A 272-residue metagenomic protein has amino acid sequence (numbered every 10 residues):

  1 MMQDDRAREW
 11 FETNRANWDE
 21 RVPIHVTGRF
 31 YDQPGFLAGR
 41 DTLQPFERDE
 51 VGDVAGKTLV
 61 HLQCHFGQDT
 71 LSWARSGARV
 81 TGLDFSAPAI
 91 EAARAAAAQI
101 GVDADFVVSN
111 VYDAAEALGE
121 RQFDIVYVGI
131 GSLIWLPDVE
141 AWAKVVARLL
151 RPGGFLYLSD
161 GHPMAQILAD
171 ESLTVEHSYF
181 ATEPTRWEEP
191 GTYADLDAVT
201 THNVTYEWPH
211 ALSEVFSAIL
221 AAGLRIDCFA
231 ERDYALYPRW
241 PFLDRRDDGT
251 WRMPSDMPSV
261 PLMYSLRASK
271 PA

Functional and structural regions predicted by a protein language model:
R29-T58: Conserved alpha-helix/loop element of class I SAM-dependent methyltransferases that forms part of the SAM/SAH-binding
K57-E116: Class I SAM-dependent methyltransferase SAM/SAH-binding core
E116-V126: A short acidic, Gly/Pro-enriched loop at the edge of an enzyme's catalytic core that lines a small-molecule cofactor
D124-E140: A short SAM/SAH-binding and catalytic strip from SAM-dependent methyltransferases
E140-F155: A short glycine-rich, Lys/Arg-flanked "PGG" loop and its adjoining helix->strand segment in the class I
F155-Y193: Conserved class I S-adenosyl-L-methionine
D160-T174, V199-E214: Acceptor-substrate binding/catalytic loop of class I
T205-F229: Short alpha-helix
